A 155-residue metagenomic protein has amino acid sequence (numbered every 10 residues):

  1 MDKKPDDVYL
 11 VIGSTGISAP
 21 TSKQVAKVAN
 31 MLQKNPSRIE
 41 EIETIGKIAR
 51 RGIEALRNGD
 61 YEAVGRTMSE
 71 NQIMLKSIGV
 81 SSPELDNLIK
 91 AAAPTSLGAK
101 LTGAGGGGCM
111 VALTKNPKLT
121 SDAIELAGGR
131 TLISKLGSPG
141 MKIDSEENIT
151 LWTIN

Functional and structural regions predicted by a protein language model:
M1-K100, V111-N155: C-terminal nucleotide
G108: Conserved glycine-rich beta-strand-loop-beta hairpin in the small C-terminal domain of fold type I
